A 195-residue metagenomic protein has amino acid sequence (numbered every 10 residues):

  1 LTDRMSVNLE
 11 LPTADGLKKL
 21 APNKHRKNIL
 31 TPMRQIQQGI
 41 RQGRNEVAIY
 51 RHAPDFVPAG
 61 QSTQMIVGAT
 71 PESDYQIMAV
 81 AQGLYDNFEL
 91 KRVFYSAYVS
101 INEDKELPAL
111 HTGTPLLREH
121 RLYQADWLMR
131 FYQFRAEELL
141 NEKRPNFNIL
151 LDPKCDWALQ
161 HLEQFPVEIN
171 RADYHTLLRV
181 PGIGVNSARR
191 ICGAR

Functional and structural regions predicted by a protein language model:
L1-L139: Conserved AdoMet/S-adenosylmethionine-binding subsite of the radical SAM
P108-R179, A188: Long, highly charged, low-complexity intrinsically disordered interaction regions that mediate electrostatic DNA/RNA
A194-R195: Residue-level signature of tetratricopeptide-repeat
